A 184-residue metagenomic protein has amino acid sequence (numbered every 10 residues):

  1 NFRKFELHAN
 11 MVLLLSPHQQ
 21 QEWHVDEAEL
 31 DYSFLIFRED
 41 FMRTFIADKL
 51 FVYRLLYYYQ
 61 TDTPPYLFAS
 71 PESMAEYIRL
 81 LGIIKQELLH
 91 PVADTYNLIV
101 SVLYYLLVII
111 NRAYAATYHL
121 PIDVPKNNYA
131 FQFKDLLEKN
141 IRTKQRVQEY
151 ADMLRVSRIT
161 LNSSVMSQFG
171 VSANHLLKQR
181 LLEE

Functional and structural regions predicted by a protein language model:
F2-L14: Short acidic-glycine-tyrosine-enriched beta hairpin
N10, L161-V165: Short hydrophobic/aromatic patch on the recognition helix
L13, H18-W23, F41-R43: Histidine-centered metal-chelating micro-motifs
D26-Q86: A hydrophobic/aromatic-rich effector-binding and dimerization subdomain of bacterial HTH-type transcriptional regulators
K85-V92, I109-Y118, F133-R146, S164-F169: Basic, amphipathic alpha-helical hairpins
A151: The alpha-helix within a helix-turn-helix
S167-E184: Terminal helix-turn-helix DNA-binding modules in bacterial transcription factors
